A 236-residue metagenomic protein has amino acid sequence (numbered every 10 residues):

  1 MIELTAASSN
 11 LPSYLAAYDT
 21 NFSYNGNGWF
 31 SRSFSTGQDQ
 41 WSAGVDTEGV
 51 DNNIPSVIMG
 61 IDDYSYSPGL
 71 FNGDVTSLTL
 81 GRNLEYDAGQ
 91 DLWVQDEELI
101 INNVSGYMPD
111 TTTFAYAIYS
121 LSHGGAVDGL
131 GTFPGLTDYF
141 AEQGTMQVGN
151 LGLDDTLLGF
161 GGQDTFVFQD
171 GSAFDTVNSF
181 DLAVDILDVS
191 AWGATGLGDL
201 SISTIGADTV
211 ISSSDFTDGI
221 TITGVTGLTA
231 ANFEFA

Functional and structural regions predicted by a protein language model:
M1-F30, V148-G198, T217-D218: Acidic, glycine-rich calcium-binding repeat modules characteristic of RTX/beta-roll and related beta-solenoid repeat
G28-G73, G81: Predominantly extracellular/secreted and cell-surface proteins with exposed, flexible low-complexity segments
S35-D46, G73-T76, G144-V148, G161-F166 (+1 more regions): Short, hydrophobic/aromatic-rich segments at coil-to-beta transitions
V50-S56, S172, S214-T217: Glycine-centered tight beta-turn/hairpin loop motif at sheet-sheet or coil-to-beta transitions
L70-D138, S203-A236: Low-complexity acidic/polar repeat-biased segments
L136-G144, T156-L158: N-terminal helix-cap/turn-to-beta initiation motif at the start of protein domains
